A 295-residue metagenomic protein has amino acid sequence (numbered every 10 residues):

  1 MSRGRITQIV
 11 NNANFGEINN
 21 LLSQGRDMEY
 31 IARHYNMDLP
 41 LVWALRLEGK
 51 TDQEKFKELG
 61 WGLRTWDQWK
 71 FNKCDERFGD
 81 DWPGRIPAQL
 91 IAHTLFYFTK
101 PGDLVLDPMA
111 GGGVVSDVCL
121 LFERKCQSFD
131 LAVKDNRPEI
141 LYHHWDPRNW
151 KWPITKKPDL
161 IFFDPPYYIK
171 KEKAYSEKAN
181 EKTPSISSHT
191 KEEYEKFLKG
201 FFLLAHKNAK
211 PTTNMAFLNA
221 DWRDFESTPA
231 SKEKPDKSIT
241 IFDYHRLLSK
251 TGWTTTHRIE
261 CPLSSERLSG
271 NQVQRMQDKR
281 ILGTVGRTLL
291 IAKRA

Functional and structural regions predicted by a protein language model:
M1-A295: Class I S-adenosyl-L-methionine-dependent methyltransferase catalytic core
